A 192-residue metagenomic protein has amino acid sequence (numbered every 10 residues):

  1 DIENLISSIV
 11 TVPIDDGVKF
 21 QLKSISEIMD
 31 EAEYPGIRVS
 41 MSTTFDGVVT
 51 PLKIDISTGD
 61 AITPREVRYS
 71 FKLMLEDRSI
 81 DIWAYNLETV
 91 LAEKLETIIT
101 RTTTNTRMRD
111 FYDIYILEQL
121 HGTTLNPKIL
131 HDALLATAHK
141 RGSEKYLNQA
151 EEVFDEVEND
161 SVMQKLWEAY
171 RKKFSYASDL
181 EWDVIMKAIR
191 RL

Functional and structural regions predicted by a protein language model:
D1-L192: Structured mid-to-C-terminal alpha-helical surface segments
